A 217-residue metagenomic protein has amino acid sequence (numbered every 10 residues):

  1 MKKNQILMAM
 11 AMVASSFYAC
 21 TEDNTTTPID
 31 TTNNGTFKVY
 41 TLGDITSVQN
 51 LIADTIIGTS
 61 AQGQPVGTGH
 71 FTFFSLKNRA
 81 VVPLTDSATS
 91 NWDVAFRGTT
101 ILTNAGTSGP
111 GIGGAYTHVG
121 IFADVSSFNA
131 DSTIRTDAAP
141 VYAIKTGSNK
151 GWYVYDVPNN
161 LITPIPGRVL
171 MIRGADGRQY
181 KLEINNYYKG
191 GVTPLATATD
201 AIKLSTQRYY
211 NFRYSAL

Functional and structural regions predicted by a protein language model:
M1-L7: Bacterial N-terminal signal peptides that target proteins for export
L7-V13: Sec-dependent N-terminal signal peptides
S16-A19: C-terminal motif of bacterial Sec signal peptides marking the signal peptidase cleavage site
T21-L217: Surface-exposed, beta-sheet-biased, low-hydrophobicity segments with strongly acidic/polar composition
